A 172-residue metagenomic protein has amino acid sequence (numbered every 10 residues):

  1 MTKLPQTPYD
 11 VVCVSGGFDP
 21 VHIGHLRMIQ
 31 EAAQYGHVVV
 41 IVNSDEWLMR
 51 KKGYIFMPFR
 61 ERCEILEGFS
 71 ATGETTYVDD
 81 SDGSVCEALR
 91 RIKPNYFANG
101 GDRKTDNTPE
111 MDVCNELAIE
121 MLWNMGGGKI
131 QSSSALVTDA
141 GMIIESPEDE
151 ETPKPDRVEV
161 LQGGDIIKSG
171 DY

Functional and structural regions predicted by a protein language model:
M1-G163, Y172: Nucleotidyltransferase catalytic core that binds NTPs
D165-I167: Short linear/disordered segments characteristic of secreted peptide precursors and small low-complexity proteins
